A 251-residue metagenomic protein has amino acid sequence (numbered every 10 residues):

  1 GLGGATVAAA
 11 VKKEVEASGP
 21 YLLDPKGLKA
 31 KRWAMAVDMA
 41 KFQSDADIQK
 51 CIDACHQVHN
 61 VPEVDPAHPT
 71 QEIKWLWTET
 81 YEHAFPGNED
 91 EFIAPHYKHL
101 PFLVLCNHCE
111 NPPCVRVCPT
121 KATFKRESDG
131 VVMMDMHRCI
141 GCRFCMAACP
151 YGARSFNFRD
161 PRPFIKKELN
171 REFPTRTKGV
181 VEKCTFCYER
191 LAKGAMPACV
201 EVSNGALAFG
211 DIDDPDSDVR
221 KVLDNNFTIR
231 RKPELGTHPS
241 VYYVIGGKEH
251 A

Functional and structural regions predicted by a protein language model:
G1-A251: Non-ligating segments of multi-cofactor redox enzymes
